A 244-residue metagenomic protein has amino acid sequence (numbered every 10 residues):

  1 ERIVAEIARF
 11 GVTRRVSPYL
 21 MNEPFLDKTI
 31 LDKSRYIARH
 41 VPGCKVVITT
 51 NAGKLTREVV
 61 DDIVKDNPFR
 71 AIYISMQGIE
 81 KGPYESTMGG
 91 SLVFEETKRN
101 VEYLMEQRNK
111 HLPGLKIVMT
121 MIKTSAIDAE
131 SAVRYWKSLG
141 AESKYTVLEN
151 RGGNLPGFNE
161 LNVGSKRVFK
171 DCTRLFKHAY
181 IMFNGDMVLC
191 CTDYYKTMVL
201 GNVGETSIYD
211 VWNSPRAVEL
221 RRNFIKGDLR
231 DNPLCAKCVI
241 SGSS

Functional and structural regions predicted by a protein language model:
E1-G152: Conserved glycine-rich "GG(E/T)P / GGGxP" loop and the immediately following alpha-helix in the radical SAM core
R99-E102, E106-K116, R134-K170, D186-M187 (+1 more regions): C-terminal accessory region of radical SAM enzymes
T173-L175: Short, small/polar residue-rich loop motifs at catalytic or cofactor-binding pockets
K177-A179: Hydrophobic alpha-helical transmembrane segments of multi-pass membrane transport proteins, especially secondary
I181-N184: Short, acidic, Ser/Thr-enriched surface-loop or helix-capping motifs
